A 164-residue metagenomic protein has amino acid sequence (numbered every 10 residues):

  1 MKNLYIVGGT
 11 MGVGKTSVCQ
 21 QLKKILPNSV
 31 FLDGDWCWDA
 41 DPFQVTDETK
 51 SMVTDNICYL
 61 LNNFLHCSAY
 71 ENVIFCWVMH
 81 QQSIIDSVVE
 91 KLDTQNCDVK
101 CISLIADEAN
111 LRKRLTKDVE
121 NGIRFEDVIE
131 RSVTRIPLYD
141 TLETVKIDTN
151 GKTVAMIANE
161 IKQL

Functional and structural regions predicted by a protein language model:
M1-L4, Y70-E71: Pre-Walker A (Motif I) flank of P-loop NTPase domains
V7: Hydrophobic anchor at the beta1->P-loop junction of P-loop NTPases
M11: The conserved Walker
G14: Conserved glycine(s) of the Walker
S17-N62: Conserved substrate/cofactor phosphate-moiety recognition/catalytic segment in nucleotide-dependent phosphotransferases
M52-N96: Glycine-rich phosphate-binding loop used to anchor ATP phosphates in small-molecule kinases, encompassing both
Q95-L115: Conserved phosphate-donor/acceptor-positioning beta-strand/loop module used by diverse small-molecule
K117-E160: Small-molecule kinase domains that catalyze NTP-dependent phosphoryl transfer to phosphate-bearing small molecules
